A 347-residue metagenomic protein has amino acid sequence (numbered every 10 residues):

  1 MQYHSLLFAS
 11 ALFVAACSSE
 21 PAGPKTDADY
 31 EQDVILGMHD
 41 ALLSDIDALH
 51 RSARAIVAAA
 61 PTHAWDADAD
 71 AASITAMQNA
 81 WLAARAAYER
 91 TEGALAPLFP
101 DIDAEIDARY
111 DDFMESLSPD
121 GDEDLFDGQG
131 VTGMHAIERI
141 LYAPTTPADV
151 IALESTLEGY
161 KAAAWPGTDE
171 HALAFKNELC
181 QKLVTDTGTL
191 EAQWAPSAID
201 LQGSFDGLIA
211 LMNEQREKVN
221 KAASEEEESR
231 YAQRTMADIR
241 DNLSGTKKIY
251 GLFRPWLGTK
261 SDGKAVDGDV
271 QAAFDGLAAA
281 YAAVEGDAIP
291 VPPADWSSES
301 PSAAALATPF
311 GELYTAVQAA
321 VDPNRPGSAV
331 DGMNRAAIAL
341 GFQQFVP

Functional and structural regions predicted by a protein language model:
M1-L7: Bacterial N-terminal signal peptides that target proteins for export
S10-A11: Residue-level signal for mature regions of secreted extracellular proteins and peptides
V14-A16: C-terminal motif of bacterial Sec signal peptides marking the signal peptidase cleavage site
S18-P21: Bacterial signal peptide processing site
G23-P347: Mature extracytoplasmic or organellar-lumen-exposed domains after removal of signal/transit peptides
